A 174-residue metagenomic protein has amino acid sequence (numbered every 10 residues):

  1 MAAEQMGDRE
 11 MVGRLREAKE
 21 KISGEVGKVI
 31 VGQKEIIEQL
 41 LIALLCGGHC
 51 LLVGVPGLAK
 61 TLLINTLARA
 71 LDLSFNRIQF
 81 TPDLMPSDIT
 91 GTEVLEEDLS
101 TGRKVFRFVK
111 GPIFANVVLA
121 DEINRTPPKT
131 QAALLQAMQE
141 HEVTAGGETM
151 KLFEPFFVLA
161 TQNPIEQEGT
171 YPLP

Functional and structural regions predicted by a protein language model:
V12-L58: Pre-Walker A (pre-P-loop) alpha-helix and adjacent loop at the N terminus of AAA/AAA+ ATPase modules, a conserved
Q39-I42, E96-L119: Conserved alpha-helical scaffold flanking the Walker A/P-loop in AAA+ ATPase domains
L44-P82: Walker A/P-loop
L52, L119-A120: Hydrophobic anchor at the beta1->P-loop junction of P-loop NTPases
V55, I89, T161: P-loop (Walker A) phosphate-binding loop of NTP-binding proteins
F75, V117, F157-V158: Hydrophobic/aliphatic anchor position in the core parallel beta-sheet of P-loop NTPase nucleotide-binding domains
E96-T101, R125-T130, M138-P174: Canonical AAA+ ATPase core
D121-E122, A133: Walker B catalytic acidic pair
